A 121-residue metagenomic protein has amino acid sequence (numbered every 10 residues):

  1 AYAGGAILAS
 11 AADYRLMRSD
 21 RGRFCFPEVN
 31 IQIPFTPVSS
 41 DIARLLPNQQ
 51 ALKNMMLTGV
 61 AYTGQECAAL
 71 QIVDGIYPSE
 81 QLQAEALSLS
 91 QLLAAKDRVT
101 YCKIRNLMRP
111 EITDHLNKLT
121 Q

Functional and structural regions predicted by a protein language model:
A1-I31: Glycine-rich beta-to-alpha active-site loop
A6-I7, S40, K53, Q65: Alpha-helical segments flanking ligand/cofactor-binding loops in enzyme cores
S19-D20, L46-P47, E80: Short loop segments at secondary-structure junctions
P34: Short, surface-exposed ligand- or partner-binding patches at beta-edge/loop junctions that are enriched in aromatics
S39-Q50: Hydrophobic, secondary-structure "cap" segments at the distal end of domains
M55-A94, K103-L116: Amphipathic alpha-helical segments at domain termini/boundaries
